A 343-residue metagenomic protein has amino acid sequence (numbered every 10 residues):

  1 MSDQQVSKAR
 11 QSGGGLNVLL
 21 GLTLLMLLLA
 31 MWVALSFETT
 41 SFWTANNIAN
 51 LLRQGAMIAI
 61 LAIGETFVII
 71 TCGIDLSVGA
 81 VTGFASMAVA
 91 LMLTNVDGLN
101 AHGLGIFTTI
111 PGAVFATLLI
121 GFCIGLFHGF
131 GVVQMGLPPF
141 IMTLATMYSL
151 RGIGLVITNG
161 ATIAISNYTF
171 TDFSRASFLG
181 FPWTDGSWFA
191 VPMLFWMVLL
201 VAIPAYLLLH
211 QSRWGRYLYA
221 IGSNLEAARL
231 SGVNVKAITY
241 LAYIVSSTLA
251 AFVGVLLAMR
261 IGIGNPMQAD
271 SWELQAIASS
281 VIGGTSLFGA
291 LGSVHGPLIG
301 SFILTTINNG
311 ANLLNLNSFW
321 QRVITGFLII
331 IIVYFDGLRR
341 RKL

Functional and structural regions predicted by a protein language model:
M1-W32, L230-A237, I307-L343: Cytosolic-side transmembrane-helix boundaries in multi-pass membrane proteins
S2-A62, V96-G112, S187: Membrane-interfacial amphipathic/re-entrant helices at transmembrane-helix boundaries
V6, P139-S212, I238-L241, R260-A269: Transmembrane helix-bundle core of multi-pass membrane transporters and related energy-transducing complexes
L27-W43, T71, G154-T158, Y206-R213: Structural signal for alpha-helical transmembrane segments and their membrane-water exit/capping regions in multi-pass
W32-F37, F42-L99, F130-L137, S280 (+2 more regions): Single transmembrane alpha-helix segments in multi-pass membrane proteins
D97-M147, G300: Alpha-helical transmembrane segments within multi-pass membrane transporters and channels
T109-T117, G121-H128, S187-G264: Helix-loop-helix "hairpin" substructures at the membrane interface of multi-pass membrane proteins
Y243, A250, R260-G326: Transmembrane alpha-helical segments in multi-pass inner-membrane proteins
